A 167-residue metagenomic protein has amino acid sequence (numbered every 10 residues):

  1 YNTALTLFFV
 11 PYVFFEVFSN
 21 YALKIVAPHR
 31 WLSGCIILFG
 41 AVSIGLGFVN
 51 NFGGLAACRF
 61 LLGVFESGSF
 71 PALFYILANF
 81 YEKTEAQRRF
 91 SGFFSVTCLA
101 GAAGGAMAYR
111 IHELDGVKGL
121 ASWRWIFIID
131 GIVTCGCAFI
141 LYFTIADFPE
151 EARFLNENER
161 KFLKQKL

Functional and structural regions predicted by a protein language model:
Y1-F14: Extracellular/periplasmic helix-loop-helix junction of adjacent transmembrane segments in MFS-like secondary
F15-F18, V26-A27, F48-G54, F65 (+1 more regions): Helix-breaking motifs and short loop linkers at transmembrane-helix boundaries and internal kinks in secondary membrane
V17-F18, P71, F93-D115, C135-F139: A gly/Pro-rich, aromatic-decorated transmembrane alpha-helix motif that marks the paired, flexible gating helices
R30-G45, G53: Structural signature of the two symmetry-related core transmembrane helices
I36, G40-S43, C58-R59, G131-L141: A generic transmembrane-helix signature of 12-TM secondary carrier transporters
N51-R59, P71, A121-S122: Short hydrophobic/alpha-helical segments at membrane-entry points of transmembrane helices in Major Facilitator
C58-S95, I111: Cytoplasmic helix-loop-helix junction between adjacent transmembrane helices in 12-TM secondary transporters
K83-C98, G116-L167: Central mid-sequence intracellular linker of multi-pass
